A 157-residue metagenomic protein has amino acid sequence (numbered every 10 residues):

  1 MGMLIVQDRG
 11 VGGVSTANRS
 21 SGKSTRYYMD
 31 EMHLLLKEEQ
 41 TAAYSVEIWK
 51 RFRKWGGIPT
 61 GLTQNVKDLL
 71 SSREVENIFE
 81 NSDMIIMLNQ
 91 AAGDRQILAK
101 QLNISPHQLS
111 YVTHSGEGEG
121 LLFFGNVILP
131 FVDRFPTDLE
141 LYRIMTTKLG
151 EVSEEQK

Functional and structural regions predicted by a protein language model:
M1-A17, S21, H114-K157: Conserved P-loop NTPase motor module
M1-V112, T137: Conserved P-loop NTPase motor cores
